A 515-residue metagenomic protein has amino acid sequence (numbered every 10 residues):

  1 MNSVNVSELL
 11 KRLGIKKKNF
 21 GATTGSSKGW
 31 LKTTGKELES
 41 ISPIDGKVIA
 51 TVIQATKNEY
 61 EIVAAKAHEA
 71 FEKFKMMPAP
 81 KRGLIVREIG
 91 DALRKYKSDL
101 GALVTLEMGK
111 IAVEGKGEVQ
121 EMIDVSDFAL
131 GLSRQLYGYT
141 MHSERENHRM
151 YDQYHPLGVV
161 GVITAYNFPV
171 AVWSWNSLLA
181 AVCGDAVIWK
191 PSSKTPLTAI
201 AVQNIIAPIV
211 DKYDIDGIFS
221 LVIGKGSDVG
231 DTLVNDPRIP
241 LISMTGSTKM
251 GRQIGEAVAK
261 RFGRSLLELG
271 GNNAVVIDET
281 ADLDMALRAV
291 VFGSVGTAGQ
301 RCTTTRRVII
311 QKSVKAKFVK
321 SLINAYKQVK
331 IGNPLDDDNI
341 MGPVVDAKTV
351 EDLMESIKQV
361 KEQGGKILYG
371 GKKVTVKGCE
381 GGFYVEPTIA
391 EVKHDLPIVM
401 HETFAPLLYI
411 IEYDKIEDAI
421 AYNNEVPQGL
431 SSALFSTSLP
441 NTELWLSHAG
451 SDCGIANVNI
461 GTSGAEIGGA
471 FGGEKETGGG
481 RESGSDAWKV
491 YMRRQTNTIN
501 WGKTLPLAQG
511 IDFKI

Functional and structural regions predicted by a protein language model:
M1-D45: Hydrophobic face of amphipathic alpha-helices that form TPR/SEL1-like repeat modules and related alpha-solenoid
D45-A50, I215, I239, V276 (+2 more regions): Conserved C-terminal structural/oligomerization subdomain of aldehyde/semialdehyde dehydrogenase
G46, R82, V104, G184 (+8 more regions): Residue-level signal for inorganic ion chemistry
I49-A55, A70-M76, V162, V275-D278 (+5 more regions): Short, well-ordered beta-strand elements within core beta-sheets of diverse protein domains
I49-Y137, N147: Glycine-rich loop-to-alpha-helix module at the N-terminal edge of alpha/beta enzyme cores
D127-H142, V210, K330-I331, K361-Y369 (+2 more regions): Proline-centered turn/helix-capping motifs that create local helix->coil transitions or kinks
G138-M285, Y413: Rossmann-like NAD(P) dinucleotide-binding subdomain of oxidoreductase/dehydrogenase enzymes
K249-H394, A421, V458, L507 (+1 more regions): ALDH superfamily catalytic-core signature
